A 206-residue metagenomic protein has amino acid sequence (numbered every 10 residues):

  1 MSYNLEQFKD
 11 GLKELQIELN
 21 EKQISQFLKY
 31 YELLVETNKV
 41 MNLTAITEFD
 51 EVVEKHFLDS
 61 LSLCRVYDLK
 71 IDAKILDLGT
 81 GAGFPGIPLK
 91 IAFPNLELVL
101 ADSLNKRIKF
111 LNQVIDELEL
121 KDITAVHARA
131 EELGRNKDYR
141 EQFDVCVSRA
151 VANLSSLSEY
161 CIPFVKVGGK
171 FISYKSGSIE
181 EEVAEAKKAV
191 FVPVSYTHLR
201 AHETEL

Functional and structural regions predicted by a protein language model:
M1-S2: Acidic, low-complexity proline/glycine-rich segments
Q7-K70, E117, K121: Class I SAM-dependent transferase core
L61-A152, S158: Conserved SAM/SAH cofactor-binding pocket of Class I
V151-L154, G177-I179: Short beta->alpha connector loops
S158-V167: A short glycine-rich, Lys/Arg-flanked "PGG" loop and its adjoining helix->strand segment in the class I
G169-K175: Conserved beta-strand signature within the Rossmann-like core of class I S-adenosyl-L-methionine
S176-V192: Conserved class I S-adenosyl-L-methionine
H198-L206: Single conserved hydrophobic/aromatic residue that forms the stacking wall/gate of nucleotide- or nucleobase-binding
